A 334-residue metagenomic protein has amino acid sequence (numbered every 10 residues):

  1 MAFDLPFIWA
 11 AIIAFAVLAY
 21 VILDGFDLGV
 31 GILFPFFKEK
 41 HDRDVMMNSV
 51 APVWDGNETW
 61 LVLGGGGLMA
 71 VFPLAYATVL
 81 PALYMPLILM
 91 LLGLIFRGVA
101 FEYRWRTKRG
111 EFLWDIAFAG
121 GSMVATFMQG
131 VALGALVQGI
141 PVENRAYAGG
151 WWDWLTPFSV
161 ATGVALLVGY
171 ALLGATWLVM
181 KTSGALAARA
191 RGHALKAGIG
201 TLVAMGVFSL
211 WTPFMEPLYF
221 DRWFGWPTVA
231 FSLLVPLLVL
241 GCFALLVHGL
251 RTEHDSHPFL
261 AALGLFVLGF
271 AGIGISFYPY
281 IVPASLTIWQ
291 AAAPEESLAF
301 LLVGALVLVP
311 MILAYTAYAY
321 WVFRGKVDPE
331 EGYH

Functional and structural regions predicted by a protein language model:
M1-G56, V62-G65: N-terminal signal-anchor module of multipass membrane proteins
M1-I13, M69-Y84, V137-P157, F214: Helix-coil boundary and interhelical linker segments in multi-pass alpha-helical membrane proteins
W9-Y20, P81-L92, A119-V124, D153-L167 (+1 more regions): Alpha-helical transmembrane segments
L28-P52, A70-A75, V79, E102-F112 (+5 more regions): Juxtamembrane membrane-water interface segments of multi-pass membrane proteins, especially cytoplasmic-side
V53-S122, E143, R222-A230: Membrane-interface helix-loop-helix modules in multi-pass inner-membrane proteins
Y103-D255, G272: Long, contiguous internal "core" modules enriched in hydrophobic/ aromatic residues
L260-V267: Central hydrophobic cores of alpha-helical transmembrane segments in multi-pass integral membrane proteins
V282-L301: Short, membrane-exposed interhelical loops at transmembrane-helix boundaries
